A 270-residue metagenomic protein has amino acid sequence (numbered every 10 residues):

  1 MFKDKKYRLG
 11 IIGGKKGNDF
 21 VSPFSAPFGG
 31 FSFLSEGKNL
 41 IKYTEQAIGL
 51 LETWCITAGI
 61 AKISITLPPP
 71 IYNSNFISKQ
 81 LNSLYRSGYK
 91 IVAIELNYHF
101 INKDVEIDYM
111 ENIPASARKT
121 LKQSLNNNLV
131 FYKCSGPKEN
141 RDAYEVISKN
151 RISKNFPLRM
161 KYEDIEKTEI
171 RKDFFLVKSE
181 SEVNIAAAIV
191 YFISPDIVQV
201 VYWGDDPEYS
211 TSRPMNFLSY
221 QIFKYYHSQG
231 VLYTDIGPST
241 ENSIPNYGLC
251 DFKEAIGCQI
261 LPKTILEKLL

Functional and structural regions predicted by a protein language model:
M1-D19, L67-Y209: A conserved beta-strand-loop-helix scaffold within acyl/acetyltransferase catalytic domains
K16-S32: A short glycine/small-residue-enriched secondary-structure motif
P27-L40, D104, Y202-P214, T240: A short, internal acetyl-CoA/4′-phosphopantetheine-binding micro-motif in the GNAT/acyltransferase core
G37-K38, P69-Y72, P238-S243: Short histidine/acidic/glycine/proline-rich micro-motifs that form metal- and phosphate-coordinating active-site loops
T44-E45, L158: A conditional alpha-helix N-cap/helix-loop micro-motif detector
E45, G49-L50, R171-L270: Aromatic (often tryptophan-rich) hydrophobic motifs at membrane interfaces
A58-P70, H227-P238: Conserved GNAT acetyl-CoA-binding A-motif
